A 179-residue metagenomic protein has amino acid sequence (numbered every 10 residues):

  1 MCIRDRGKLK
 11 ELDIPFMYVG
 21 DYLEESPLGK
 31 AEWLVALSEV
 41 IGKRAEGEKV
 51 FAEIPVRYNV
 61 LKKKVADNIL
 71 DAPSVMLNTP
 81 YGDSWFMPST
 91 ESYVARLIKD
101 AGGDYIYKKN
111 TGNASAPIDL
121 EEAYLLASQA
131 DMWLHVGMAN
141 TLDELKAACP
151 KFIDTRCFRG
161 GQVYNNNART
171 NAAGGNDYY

Functional and structural regions predicted by a protein language model:
M1-I3: Conserved small/polar residues in nucleotide/adenosyl-binding loops
D5-P27, Y105-G112, I118: Internal alpha/beta domain cores that form substrate/cofactor-binding pockets in large enzymes and binding proteins
R6-L9, A31-S38, G47-F51, P55-Y58 (+4 more regions): Extracytoplasmic/secreted envelope proteins and their assembly/folding machinery, especially bacterial periplasmic
L12-P15, L37, R44, I69-V75 (+3 more regions): Loop/turn elements at helix/coil->beta-strand transitions in domains of secreted/extracellular proteins
E24-E48, H135-Y179: Structured C-terminal subdomain patch of bacterial secreted/periplasmic proteins
E46-A101: Basic- and aromatic-lined ligand-binding clefts that recognize polyanionic substrates
V94-A114, G137, Q162-N167: His/Asp/Glu-enriched short active-site or ligand-binding loop at hydrolase and phosphoryl-transfer sites
I118-Q129: Short helices/loops that flank or line small-molecule/ion binding pockets
